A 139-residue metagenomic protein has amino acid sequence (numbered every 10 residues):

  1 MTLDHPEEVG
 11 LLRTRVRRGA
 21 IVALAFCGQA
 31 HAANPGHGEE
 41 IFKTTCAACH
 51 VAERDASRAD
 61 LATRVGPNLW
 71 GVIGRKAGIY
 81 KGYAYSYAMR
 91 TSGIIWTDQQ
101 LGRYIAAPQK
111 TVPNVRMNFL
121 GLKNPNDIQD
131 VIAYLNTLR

Functional and structural regions predicted by a protein language model:
M1-P35, R75, I132-R139: Post-cleavage N-terminal segment of exported redox proteins
A33-N34, L61, G93-W96, K123: Extracytoplasmic/periplasmic, Sec-exported soluble proteins
A33-S57, R64-L69: Sequence/structural segment immediately N-terminal to covalent heme-attachment motifs in c-type and related
E40-A47, P67, G71, Q99-R103 (+2 more regions): Solvent-exposed, polar/charged alpha-helical surfaces in well-ordered, non-transmembrane soluble domains, broadly
V72, K76-I79, P108-V112: A short secondary-structure junction motif
G78-T91: Short Fe-S-cluster ligation motifs
I95-R139: C-terminal capping alpha-helices of c-type cytochrome domains
